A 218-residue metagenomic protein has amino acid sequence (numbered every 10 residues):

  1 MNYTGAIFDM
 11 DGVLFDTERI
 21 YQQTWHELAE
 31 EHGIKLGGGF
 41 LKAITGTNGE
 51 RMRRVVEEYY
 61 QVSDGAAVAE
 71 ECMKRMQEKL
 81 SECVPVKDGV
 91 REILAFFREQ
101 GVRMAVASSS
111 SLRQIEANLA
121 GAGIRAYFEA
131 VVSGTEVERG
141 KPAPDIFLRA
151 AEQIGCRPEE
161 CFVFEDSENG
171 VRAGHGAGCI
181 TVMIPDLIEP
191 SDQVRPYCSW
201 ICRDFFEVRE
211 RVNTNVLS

Functional and structural regions predicted by a protein language model:
M1-T4, A95-R98, S111-S218: Asp-based, Mg2+/Mn2+-dependent phosphohydrolase catalytic module
N2-Q100: N-terminal helical cap/lid subdomain that shapes the substrate entry/recognition surface in HAD-like hydrolases
D9, V13, S108, D166: Conserved G/P- and acidic residue-centered "switch" motifs that form tight phosphate/ATP-binding loops in soluble
R19, S108, A117: Conserved catalytic-core motifs of eukaryotic protein kinase domains, centered on the activation segment
G49, S108, L112: Functionally critical, cavity-lining and gating residues within the transmembrane helices of 12-TM secondary
L80-P85, S109, G178-T181: Short, flexible loop segments at the rims of nucleotide/cofactor-binding pockets, characterized by
